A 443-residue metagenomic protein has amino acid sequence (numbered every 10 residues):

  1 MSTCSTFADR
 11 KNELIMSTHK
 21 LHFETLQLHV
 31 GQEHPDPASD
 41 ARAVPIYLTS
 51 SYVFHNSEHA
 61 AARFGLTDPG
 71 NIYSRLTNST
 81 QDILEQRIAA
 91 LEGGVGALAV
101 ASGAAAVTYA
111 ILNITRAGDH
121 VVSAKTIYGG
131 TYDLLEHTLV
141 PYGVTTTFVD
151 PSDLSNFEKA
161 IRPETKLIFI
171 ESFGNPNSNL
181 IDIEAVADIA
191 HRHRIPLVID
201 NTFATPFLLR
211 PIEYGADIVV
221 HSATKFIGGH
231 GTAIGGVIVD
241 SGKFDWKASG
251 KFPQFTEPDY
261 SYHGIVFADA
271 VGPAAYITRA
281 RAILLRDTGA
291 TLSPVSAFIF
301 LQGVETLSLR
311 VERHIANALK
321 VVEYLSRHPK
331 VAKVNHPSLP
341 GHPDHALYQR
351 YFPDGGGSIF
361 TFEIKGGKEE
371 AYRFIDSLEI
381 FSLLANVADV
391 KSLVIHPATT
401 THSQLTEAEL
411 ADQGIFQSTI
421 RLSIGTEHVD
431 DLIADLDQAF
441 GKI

Functional and structural regions predicted by a protein language model:
C4, R10-I15, E24, E136-H137 (+5 more regions): PLP-dependent enzyme catalytic core of the Aspartate aminotransferase-like
S17-T18, P35, A97-H328: Conserved PLP-enzyme active-site core in the AAT-like
S17-Y47, I238: Short conserved active-site loop signatures built around small residues
Y52-A61, T399-T401: Active-site/binding-pocket entry motifs
N56-A105, G130-H137: Conserved N-terminal alpha-helix of the aminotransferase class I/II PLP-enzyme fold
P69, V95, S296, F300 (+3 more regions): Short amphipathic alpha-helical segments
F173, T202-A204, L339, K365 (+1 more regions): Active-site beta-loop-alpha junctions enriched in small/polar residues
V311, L319, E323-S326, K330-I420 (+1 more regions): Conserved C-terminal alpha-helix-loop-beta "cap" of PLP-dependent enzymes that closes/shapes the active-site mouth
